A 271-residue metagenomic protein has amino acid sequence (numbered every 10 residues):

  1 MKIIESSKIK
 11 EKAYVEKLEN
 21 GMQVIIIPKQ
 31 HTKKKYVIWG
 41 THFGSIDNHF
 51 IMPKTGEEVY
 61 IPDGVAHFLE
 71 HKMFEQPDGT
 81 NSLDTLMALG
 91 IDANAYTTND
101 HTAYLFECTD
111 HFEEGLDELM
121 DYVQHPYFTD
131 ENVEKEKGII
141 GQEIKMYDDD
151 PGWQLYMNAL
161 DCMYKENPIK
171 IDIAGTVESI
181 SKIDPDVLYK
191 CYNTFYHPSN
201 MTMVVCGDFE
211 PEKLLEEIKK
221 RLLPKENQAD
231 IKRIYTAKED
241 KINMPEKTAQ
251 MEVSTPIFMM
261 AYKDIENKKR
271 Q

Functional and structural regions predicted by a protein language model:
M1-N81, Y189-Q271: His/Glu-rich zincin catalytic helix
K17, P28, K72, Q76-I231 (+1 more regions): Charge-rich, well-structured scaffold segments of protease-associated domains
